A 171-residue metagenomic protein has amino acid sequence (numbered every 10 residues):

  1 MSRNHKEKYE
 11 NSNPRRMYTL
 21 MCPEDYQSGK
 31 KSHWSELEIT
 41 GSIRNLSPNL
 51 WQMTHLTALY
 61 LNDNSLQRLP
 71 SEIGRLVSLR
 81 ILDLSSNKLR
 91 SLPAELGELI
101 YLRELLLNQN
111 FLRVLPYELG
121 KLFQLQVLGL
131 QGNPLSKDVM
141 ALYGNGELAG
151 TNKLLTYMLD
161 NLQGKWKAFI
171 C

Functional and structural regions predicted by a protein language model:
M1-D63, R68-E72, I81, A94 (+2 more regions): The feature captures the LRR N-terminal capping module
E72-R75, I81, K88, E98: Residue-level recognition of specific faces of alpha-helices
L82-L84, S91, L99, L105-L107 (+1 more regions): A detector of tandem-repeat and repeat-rich interaction/domain scaffolds
L96, L102, L106-R113, L119 (+1 more regions): Extended, charged alpha-helical interaction scaffolds
